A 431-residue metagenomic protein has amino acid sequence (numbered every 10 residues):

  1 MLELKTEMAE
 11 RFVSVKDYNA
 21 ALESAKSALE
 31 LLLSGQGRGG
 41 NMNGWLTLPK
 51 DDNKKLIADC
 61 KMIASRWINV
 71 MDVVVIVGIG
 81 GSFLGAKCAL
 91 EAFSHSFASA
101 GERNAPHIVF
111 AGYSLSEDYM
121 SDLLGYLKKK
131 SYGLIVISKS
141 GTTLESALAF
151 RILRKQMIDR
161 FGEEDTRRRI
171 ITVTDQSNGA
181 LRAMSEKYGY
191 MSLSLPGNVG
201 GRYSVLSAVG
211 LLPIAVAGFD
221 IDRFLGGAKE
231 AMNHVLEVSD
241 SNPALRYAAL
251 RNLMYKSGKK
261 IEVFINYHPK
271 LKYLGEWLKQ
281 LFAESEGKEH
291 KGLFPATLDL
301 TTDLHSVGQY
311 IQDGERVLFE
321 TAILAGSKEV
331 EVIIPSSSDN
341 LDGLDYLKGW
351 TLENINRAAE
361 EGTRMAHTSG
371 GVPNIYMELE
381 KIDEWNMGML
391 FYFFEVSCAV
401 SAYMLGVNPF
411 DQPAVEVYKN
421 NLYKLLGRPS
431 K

Functional and structural regions predicted by a protein language model:
M1-I68, S337-D342, Y346: Extended, charge-enriched "interface" segments that sit outside catalytic cores
D59-D72, L123-Y132, R251-K260, I311-R316: Glycine-rich phosphate/diphosphate-binding loops that line cofactor/substrate pockets in enzymes
S65-V238, N420: Glycine-rich phosphate-binding loops that contact phosphosugars or nucleotide phosphates
I76, L134-V136, T172, F264 (+2 more regions): Structural beta-sheet core signal
S82-G85, E117-Y119, T142-E145, N178-R182 (+6 more regions): Flexible loop/turn segments at secondary-structure boundaries
D159-T321, D411-K431: Active-site phosphate/pyrophosphate-binding segments
A296-I382: Helicase-primase coupling helices
L379, M389-K431: Generic C-terminus detector
